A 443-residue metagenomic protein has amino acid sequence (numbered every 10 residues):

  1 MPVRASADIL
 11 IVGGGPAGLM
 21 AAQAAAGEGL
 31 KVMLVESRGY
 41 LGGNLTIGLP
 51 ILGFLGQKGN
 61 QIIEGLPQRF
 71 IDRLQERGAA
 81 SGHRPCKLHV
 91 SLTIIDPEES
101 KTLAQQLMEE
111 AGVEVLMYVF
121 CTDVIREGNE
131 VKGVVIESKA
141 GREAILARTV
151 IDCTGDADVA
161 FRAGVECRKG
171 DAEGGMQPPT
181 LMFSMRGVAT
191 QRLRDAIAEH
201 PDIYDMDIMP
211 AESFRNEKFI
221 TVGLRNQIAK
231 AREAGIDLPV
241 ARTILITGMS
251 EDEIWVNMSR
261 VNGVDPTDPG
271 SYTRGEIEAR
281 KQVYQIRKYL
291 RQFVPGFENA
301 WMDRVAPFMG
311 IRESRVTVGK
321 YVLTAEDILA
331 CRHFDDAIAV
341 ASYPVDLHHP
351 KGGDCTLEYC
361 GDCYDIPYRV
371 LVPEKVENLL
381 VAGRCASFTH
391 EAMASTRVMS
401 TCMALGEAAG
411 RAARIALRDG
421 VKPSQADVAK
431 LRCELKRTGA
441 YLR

Functional and structural regions predicted by a protein language model:
V3-G15: Beta1/beta-strand and adjacent pyrophosphate-binding region of the FAD-binding site in flavoprotein oxidoreductases
A7, V131, A147-R148: Local beta-strand N-terminus motif with an aromatic residue
G14, S37, R384: Cofactor-binding loop segments of dinucleotide-utilizing enzymes, especially the Rossmann-like FAD- and NAD(P)+-binding
G18: N-terminal Rossmann-fold NAD(P) dinucleotide-binding loop
A24, L30-K31, E36-E127, Q177-P178: Conserved N-terminal/central alpha/beta ligand/cofactor-binding core
N44, E137, R142-T149, C153-R443: Flavin (FAD/FMN)-binding glycine-rich loop and adjacent Rossmann-like elements that form
G128-V134: Short, hydrophobic/aromatic-rich segments at coil-to-beta transitions
